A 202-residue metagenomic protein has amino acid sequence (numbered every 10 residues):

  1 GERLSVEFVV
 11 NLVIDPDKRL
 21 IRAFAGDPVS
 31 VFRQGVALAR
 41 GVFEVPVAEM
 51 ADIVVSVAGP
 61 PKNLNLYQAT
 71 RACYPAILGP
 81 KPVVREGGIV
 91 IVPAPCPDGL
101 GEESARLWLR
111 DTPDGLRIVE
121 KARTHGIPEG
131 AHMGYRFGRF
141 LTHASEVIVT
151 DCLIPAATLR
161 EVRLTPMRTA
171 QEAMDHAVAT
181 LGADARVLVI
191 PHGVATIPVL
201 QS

Functional and structural regions predicted by a protein language model:
G1-M50: Conserved, well-structured core segments that form the ligand-binding/active-site neighborhood of functional domains
E2-V6, A37-R40, E44, G59 (+2 more regions): Generic secondary-structure signature for well-ordered alpha-helical cores
F8-V10, G35, V54-S56, V147-T150 (+1 more regions): Generic structural hydrophobic/aromatic packing signal, biased to beta-strands
V13-D27, M50-A72, G79: Glycine-rich phosphate/diphosphate-binding loops and the adjacent beta-loop-alpha structural elements that coordinate
D27-L38, M50, A69-A72, A76 (+2 more regions): General structural feature for long, well-ordered alpha-helical segments within catalytic domains of soluble enzymes
A72-S202: C-terminal non-catalytic interaction/assembly regions of soluble proteins
